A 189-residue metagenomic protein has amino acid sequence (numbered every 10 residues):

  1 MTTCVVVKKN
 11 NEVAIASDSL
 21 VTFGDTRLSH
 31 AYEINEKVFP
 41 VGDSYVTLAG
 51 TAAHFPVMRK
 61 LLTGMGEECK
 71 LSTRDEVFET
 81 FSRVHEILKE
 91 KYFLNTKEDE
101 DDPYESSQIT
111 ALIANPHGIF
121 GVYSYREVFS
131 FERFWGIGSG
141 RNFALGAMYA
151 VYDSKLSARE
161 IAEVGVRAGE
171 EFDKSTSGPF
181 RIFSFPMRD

Functional and structural regions predicted by a protein language model:
M1-E98, Y104, S130-R159, T176 (+1 more regions): Conserved short S/T/G-enriched processing/targeting/catalytic segments and their helical context
Y104-G138: Long, charge-patterned amphipathic alpha-helical coiled-coil/hairpin "stalk" segments used as oligomerization
R159-K174: Short, conserved aromatic-histidine micro-motifs
